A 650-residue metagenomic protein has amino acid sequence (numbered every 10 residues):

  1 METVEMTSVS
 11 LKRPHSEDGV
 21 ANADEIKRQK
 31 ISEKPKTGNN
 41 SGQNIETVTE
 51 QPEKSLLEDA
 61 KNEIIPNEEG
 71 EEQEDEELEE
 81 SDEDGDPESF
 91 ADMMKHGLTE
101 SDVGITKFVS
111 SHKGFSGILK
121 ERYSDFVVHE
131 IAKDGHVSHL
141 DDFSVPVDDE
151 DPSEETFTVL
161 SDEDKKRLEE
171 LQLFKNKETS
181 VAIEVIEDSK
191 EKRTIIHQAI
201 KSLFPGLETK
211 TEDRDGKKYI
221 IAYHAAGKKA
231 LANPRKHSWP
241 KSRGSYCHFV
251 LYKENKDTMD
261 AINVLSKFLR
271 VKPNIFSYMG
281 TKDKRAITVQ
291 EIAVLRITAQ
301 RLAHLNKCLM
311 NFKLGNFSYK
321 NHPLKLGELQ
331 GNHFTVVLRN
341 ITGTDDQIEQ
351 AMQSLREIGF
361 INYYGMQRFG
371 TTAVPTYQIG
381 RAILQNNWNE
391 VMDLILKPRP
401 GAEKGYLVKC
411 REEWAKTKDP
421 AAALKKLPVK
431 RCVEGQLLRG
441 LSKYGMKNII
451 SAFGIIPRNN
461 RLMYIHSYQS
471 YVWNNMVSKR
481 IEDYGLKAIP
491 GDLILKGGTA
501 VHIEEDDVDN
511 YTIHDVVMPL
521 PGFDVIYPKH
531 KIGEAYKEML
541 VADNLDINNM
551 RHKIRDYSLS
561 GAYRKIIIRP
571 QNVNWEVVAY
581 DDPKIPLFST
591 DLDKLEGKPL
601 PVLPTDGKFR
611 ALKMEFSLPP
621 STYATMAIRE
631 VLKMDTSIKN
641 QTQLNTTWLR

Functional and structural regions predicted by a protein language model:
E2-R650: Non-catalytic, substrate/partner-engaging modules appended to enzymatic cores
